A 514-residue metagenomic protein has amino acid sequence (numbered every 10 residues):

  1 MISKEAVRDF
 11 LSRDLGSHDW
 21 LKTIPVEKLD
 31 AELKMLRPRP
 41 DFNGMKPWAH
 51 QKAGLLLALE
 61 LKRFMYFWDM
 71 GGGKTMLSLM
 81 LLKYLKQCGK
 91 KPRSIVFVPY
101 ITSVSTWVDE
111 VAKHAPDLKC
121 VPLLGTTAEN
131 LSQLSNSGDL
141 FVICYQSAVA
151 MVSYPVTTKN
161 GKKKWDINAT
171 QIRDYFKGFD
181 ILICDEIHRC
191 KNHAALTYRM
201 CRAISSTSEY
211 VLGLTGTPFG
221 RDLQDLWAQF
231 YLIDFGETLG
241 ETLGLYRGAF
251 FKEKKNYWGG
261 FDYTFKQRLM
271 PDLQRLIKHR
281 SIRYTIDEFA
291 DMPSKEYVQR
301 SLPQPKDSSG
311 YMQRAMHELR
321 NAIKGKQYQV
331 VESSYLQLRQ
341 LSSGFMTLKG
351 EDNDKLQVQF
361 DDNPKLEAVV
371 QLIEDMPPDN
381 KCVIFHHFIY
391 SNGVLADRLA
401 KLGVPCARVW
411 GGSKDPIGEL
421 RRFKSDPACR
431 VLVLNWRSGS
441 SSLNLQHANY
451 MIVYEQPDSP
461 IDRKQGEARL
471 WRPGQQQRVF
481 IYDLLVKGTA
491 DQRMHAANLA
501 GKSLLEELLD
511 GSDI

Functional and structural regions predicted by a protein language model:
M1-F64, D109-K113, L118, S135-S153 (+2 more regions): Charged, low-complexity
P25, L29, K34, M45 (+7 more regions): Conserved Helicase C-terminal RecA-like lobe
P92, C120, I181, Y198-I286 (+1 more regions): Conserved P-loop NTPase motor "coupling/switch" region that bridges the ATPase
I101, V121-N130, Y145-A150, K191-A194 (+4 more regions): Conserved helicase motor
T102-T126, I233-G236: Conserved helix-turn-beta segment of the N-terminal RecA-like "Helicase ATP-binding" lobe in SF1/SF2 helicases
V149-V152, I172, R221-L223, N392-A396 (+3 more regions): SF2 helicase motor core recognition
G161-K163, R173-G213: SF2 helicase catalytic motif II
D458-I514: A conserved SF2-helicase RecA2
